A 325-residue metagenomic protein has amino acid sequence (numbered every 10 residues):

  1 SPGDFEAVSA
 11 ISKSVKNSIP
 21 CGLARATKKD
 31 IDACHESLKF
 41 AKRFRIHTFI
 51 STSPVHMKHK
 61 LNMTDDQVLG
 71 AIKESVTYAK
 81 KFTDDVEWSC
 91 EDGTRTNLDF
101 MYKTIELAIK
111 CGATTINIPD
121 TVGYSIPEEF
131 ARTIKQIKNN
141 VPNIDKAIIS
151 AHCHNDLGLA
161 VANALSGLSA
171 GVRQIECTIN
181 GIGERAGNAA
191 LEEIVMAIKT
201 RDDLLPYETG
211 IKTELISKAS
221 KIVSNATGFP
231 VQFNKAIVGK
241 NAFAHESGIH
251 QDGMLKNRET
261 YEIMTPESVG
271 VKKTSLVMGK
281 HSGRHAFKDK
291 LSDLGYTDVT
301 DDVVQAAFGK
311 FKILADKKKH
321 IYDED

Functional and structural regions predicted by a protein language model:
S1, P20, A24, D65 (+8 more regions): Hydrophobic alpha-helical scaffolding
S1-P2, E6-V15, K28-I149, L165-V172: Alpha/beta enzyme core
D4, T27, I31, L61-I72 (+13 more regions): Generic structural signal for well-ordered, non-membrane alpha-helical segments in soluble metabolic enzymes
S14, S37, A41, S75-F82 (+8 more regions): Change "in soluble alpha/beta enzymes" to "in soluble alpha/beta proteins
C21, R45-H47, E87-S89, T115-N117 (+6 more regions): Structured core elements
F49, C90, P119, T178 (+2 more regions): Short loop/turn and capping residues at structural boundaries
S125, R132-N257, Y261: Catalytic alpha/beta core domains of metabolic enzymes, predominantly
L204-D325: A mid-to-C-terminal "edge-of-domain" accessory segment
